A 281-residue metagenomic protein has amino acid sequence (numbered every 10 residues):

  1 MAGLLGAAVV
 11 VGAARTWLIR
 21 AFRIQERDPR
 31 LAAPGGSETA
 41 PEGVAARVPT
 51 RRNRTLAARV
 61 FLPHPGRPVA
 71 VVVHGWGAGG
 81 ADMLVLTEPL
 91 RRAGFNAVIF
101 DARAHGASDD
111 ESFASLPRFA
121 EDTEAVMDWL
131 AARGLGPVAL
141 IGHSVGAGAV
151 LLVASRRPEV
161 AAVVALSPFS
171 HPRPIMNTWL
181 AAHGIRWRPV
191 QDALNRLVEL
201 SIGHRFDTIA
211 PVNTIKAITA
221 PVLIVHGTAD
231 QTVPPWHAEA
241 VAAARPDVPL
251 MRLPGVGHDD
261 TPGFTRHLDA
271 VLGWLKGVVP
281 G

Functional and structural regions predicted by a protein language model:
M1-P49, A57-R59: An N-terminal hydrophobic leader/cap segment in hydrolases
W76-P89, A102: The serine-hydrolase catalytic nucleophile loop
P89-D109: Conserved alpha/beta-hydrolase
F113-R133: Alpha/beta-hydrolase active-site loop
L152-H204, D260: Hydrolase active-site cap/lid region
A217-T219, I224-H226, D230: Short beta-strand/loop motif that positions the catalytic acidic residue of the alpha/beta-hydrolase fold
Q231-H237: Conserved alpha/beta-hydrolase "acid-adjacent" motif
V256-L268: Catalytic histidine-centered segment of alpha/beta-hydrolase-like enzymes
